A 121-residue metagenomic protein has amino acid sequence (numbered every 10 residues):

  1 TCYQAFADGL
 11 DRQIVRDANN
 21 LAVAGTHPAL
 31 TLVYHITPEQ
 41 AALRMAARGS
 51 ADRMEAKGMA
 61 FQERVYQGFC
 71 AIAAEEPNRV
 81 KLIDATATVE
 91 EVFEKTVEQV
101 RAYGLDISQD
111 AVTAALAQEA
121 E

Functional and structural regions predicted by a protein language model:
T1-Q67: A glycine- and Lys/Arg-enriched "phosphate-lid" helix/loop adjacent to the NTP-binding pocket of small-molecule kinases
E39-E121: NTP-dependent small-molecule kinase module
